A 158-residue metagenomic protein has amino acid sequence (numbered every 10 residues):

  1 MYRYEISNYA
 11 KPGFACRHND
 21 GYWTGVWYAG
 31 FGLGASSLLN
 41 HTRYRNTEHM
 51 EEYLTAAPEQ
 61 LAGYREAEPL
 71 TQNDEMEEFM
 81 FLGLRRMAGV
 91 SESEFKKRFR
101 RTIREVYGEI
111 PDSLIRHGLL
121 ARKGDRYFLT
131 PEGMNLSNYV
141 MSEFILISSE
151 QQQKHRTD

Functional and structural regions predicted by a protein language model:
M1-R101, Q151-D158: C-terminal scaffold of the Radical SAM
A15-N19, H117-G118, N135: Short secondary-structure transition/capping segments
E51, D74-F81, G108, M134 (+2 more regions): Non-catalytic, well-ordered alpha-helical scaffold segments
R100-R116: Short amphipathic alpha-helical interaction segments
I115-D125: A short, conserved structural fragment
R126-T130: Minor-groove-contacting beta-hairpin "wing" of winged helix-turn-helix DNA-binding domains
E132-D158: Short, amphipathic alpha-helical interaction segments positioned at domain boundaries
